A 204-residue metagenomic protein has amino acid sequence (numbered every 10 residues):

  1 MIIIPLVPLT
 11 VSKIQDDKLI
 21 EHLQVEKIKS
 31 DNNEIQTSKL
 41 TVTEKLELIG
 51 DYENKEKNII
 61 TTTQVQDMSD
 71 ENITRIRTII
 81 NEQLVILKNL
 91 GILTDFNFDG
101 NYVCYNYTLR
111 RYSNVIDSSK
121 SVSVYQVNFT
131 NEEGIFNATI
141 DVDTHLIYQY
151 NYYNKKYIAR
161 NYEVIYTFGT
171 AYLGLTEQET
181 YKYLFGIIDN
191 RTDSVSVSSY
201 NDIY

Functional and structural regions predicted by a protein language model:
M1-Y204: Long, terminal "pre-/pro-" and other extracytoplasmic accessory regions that lie outside the mature folded/catalytic
